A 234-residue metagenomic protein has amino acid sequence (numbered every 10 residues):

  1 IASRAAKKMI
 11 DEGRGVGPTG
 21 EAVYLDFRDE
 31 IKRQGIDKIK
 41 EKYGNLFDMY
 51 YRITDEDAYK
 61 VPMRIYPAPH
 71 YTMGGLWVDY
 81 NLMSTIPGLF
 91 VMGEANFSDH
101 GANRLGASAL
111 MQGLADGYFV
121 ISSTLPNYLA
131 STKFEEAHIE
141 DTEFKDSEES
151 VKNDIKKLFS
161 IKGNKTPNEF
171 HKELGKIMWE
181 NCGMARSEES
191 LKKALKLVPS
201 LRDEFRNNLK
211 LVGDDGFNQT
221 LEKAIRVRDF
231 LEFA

Functional and structural regions predicted by a protein language model:
I1-R52, S123-P126: An anion/pyrophosphate-binding glycine-rich loop and adjacent beta-alpha core in soluble alpha-beta enzymes
A5-P18, Y71, W77-V91, A95-A234: Glycine- and aromatic-enriched mobile tails/lids
E21, D37, G44, K60 (+2 more regions): Generic detection of intrinsically disordered/low-complexity segments and helix-coil linkers/edges
D37-M83: Accessory "access/gating" subregions that flank catalytic or transport cores
